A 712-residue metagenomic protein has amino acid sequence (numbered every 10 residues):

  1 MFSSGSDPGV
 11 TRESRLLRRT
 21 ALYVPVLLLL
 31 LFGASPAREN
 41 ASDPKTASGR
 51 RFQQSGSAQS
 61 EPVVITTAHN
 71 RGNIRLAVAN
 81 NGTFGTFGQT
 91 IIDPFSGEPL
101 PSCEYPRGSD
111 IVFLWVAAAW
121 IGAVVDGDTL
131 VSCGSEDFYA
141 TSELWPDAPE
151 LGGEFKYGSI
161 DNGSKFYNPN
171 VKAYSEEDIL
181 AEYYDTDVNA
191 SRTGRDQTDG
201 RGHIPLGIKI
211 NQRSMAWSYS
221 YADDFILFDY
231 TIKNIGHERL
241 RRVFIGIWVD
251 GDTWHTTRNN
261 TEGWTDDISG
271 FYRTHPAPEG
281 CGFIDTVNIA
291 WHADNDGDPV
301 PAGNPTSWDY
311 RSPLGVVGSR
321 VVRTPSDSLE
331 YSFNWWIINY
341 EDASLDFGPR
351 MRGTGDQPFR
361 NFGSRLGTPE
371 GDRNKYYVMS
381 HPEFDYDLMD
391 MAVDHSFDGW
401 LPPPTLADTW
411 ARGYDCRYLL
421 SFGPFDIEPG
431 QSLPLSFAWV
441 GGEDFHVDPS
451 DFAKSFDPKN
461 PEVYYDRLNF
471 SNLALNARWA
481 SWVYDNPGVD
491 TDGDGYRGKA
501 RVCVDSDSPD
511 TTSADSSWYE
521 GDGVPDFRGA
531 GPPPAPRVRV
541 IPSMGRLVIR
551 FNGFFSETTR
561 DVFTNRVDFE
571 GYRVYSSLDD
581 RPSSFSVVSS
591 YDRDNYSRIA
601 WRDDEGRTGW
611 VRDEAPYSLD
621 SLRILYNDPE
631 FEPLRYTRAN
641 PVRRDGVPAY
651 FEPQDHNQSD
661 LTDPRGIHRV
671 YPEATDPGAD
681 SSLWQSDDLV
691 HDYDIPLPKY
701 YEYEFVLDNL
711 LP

Functional and structural regions predicted by a protein language model:
M1-R18: N-terminal secretory signal peptides that target proteins for export/translocation
R18-R19, R573: Basic side chains
Y23-L31: Bacterial N-terminal signal peptides
A34-P36: N-terminal Sec signal peptide cleavage junction
R38-P712: Extracellular/surface-associated beta-sandwich interaction domains
